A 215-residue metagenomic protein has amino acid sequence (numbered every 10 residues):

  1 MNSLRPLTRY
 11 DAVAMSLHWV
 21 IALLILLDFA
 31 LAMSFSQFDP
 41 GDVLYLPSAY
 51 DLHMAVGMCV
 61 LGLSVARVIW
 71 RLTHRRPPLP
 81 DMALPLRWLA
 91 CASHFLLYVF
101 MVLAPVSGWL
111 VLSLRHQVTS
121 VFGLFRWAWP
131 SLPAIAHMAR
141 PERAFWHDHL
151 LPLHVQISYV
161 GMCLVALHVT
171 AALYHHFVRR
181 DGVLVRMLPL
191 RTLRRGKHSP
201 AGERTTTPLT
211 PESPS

Functional and structural regions predicted by a protein language model:
M1-S215: Membrane-embedded alpha-helical bundles that constitute the cytochrome b-like, heme-associated redox core of multi-pass
